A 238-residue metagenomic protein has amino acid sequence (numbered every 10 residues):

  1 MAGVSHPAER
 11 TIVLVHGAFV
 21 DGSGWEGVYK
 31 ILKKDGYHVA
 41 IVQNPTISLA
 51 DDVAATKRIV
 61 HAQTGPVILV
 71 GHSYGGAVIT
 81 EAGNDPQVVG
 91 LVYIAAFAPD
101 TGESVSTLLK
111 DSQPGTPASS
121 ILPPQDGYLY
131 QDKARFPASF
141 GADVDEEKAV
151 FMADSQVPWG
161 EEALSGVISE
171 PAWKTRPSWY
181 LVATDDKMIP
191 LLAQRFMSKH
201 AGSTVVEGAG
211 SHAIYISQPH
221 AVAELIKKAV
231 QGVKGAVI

Functional and structural regions predicted by a protein language model:
H6-T64: Active-site catalytic motif of lipid deacylating hydrolases and related acyltransferases
R10, W173-S178, H200-S203: Short, proline-enriched alpha-helix->beta-strand connector loops that line the catalytic pocket of alpha/beta-hydrolase
V42-N44, V206-S211: Short glycine-rich catalytic loops that host catalytic nucleophiles or stabilize transition states across multiple
V70-G75, I79: Gly/Ala-rich beta-loop-alpha elbow adjacent to hydrolase catalytic centers
N84-K133, G160-L164, I189: Flexible "cap/lid" loop of the alpha/beta hydrolase fold
L91, W179-D186: Conserved strand-to-loop "acid loop" that flanks and positions the catalytic carboxylate
A153-A172, T184: Active-site nucleophile elbow and catalytic-triad environment of alpha/beta-hydrolase enzymes
T184-A209, I216, A221, K228-A229: Conserved loop-alpha-helix segment in the C-terminal half of the alpha/beta-hydrolase fold that carries the catalytic
